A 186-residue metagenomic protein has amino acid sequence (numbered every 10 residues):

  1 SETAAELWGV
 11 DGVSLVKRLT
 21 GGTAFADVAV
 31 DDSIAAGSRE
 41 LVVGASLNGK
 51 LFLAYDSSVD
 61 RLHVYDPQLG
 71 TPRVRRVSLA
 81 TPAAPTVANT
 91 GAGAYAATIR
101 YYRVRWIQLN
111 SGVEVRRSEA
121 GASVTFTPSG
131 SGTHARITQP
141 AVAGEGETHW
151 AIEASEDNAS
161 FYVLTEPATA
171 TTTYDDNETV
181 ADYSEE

Functional and structural regions predicted by a protein language model:
S1-G12: Beta-strand-rich domains and repeat architectures in extracellular enzymes and scaffolds, especially beta-propellers
K17, G22-E186: Disordered, low-complexity "stalk" and linker segments at domain junctions of extracellular and cell-surface proteins
